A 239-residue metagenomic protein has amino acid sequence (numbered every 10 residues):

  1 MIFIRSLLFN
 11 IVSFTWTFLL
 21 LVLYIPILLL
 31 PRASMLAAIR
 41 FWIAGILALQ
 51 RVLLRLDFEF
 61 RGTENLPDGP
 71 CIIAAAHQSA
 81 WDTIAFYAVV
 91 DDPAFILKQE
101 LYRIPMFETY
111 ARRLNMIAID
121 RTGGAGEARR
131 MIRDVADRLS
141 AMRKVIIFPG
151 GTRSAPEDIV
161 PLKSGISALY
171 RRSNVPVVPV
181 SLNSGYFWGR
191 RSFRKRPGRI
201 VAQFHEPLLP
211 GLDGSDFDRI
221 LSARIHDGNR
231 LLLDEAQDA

Functional and structural regions predicted by a protein language model:
M1-L28, E64, D137, D216-A239: Membrane-interfacial terminal anchoring regions of lipid-handling membrane enzymes
L21-I39, A44, R51-L53, D68-G124: Catalytic core of membrane glycerolipid acyltransferases/transacylases, capturing the structured, soluble-facing
L54-F60: Membrane-helix interfacial anchor on the cytosolic side
F60, I117-D120, P210: Short acidic-hydrophobic, aromatic-tinged amphipathic segments that line or gate anion-handling sites
F60, I73, F95-I96, A202-F204: Generic preference for hydrophobic
F60-P67: Short beta-strand-to-loop junctions in surface cap/lid or active-site-entrance loops
R129-A239: Non-catalytic C-terminal accessory region of glycerolipid acyltransferases and related lyso-lipid remodeling enzymes
